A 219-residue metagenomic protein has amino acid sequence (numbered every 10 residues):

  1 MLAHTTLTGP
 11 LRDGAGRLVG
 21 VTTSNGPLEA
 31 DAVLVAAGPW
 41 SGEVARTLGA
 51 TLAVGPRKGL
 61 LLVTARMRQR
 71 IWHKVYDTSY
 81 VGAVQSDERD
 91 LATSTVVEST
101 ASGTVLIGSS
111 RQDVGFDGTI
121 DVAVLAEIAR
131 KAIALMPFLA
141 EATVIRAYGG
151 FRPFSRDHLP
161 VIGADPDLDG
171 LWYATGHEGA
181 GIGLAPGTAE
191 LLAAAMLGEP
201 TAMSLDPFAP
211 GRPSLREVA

Functional and structural regions predicted by a protein language model:
A3-R17: A conserved short coil-to-beta-strand element within the FAD-binding core of flavoproteins
H4-T8, T143-I145, L205-P210: Beta-strand segments within the central parallel beta-sheet cores of soluble alpha/beta enzyme folds
G14, V161, D165-A219: C-terminal lid/capping helical subdomain adjacent to the catalytic/cofactor pocket in oxidative enzymes
R17, P27-L28, P39-A147, F151-P166: Active-site substrate-recognition segment that forms the wall of the catalytic cavity or substrate channel
T22-A32: Core beta-strand elements of the Rossmann-like FAD/NAD(P) dinucleotide-binding domain in flavoenzyme oxidoreductases
A37-G38, T175: Glycine-rich, N-terminal phosphate-binding loop of Rossmann-like dinucleotide-binding domains
